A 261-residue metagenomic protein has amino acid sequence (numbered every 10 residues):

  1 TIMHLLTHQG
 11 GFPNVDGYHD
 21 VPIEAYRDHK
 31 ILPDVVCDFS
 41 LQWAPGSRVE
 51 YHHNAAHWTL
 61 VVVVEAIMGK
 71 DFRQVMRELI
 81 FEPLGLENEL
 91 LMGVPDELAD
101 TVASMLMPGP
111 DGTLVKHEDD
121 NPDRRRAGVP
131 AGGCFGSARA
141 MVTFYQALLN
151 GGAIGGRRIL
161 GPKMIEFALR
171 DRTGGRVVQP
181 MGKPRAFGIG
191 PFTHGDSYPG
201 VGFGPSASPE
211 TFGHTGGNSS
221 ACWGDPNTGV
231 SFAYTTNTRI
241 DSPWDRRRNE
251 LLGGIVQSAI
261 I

Functional and structural regions predicted by a protein language model:
T1-S206: Short, surface-exposed loop or secondary-structure junction motifs that flank catalytic or metal-binding residues
I189, E210, S220-C222: Residue-level detector of beta-strand structural context in well-folded domains
F192-T193, W223-D225: Short, well-ordered beta-strand micro-motif
P205-G213: Short, hydrophobic/aromatic-rich segments at coil-to-beta transitions
G216-N218: Short, small/polar residue-rich loop motifs at catalytic or cofactor-binding pockets
C222-W223, G229-T238: Short, well-ordered beta-strand elements
T238-I261: Generic C-terminus detector
